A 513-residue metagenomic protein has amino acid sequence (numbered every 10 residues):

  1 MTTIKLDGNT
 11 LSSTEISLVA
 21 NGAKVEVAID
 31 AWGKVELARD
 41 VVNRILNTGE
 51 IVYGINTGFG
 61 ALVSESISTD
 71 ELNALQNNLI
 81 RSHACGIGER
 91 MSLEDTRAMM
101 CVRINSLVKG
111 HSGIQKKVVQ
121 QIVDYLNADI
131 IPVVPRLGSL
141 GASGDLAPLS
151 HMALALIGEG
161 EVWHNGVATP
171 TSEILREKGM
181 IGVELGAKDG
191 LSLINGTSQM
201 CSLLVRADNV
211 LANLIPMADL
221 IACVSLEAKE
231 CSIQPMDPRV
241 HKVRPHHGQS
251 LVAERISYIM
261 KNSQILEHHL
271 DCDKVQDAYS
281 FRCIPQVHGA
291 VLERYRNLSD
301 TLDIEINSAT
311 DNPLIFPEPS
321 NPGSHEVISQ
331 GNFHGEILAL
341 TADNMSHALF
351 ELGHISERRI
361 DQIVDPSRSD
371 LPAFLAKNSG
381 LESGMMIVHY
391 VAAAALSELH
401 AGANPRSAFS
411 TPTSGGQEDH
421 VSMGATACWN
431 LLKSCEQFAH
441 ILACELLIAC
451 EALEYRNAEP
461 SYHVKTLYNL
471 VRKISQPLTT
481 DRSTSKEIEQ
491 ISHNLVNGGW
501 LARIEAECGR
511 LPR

Functional and structural regions predicted by a protein language model:
T2-D30, K34, A38-L46, L72 (+1 more regions): C-terminal auxiliary extensions adjacent to catalytic cores
T2-G49, L79-P135, L226, H241: Glycine-rich, flexible loop motifs
E50, E65, V252-A253: Polyanion/phosphate-binding surface patch
Y53-L75, H83-L107, P135-I157, S172 (+2 more regions): FAD-binding core of FAD-dependent oxidoreductases, characterized by glycine-rich FAD pyrophosphate-binding loops
F59, C85-G86, N105-S106, L126 (+6 more regions): Acidic, glycine-rich active-site loops and adjacent beta-strand->loop/helix elements that engage anionic groups
Q120-N127, A147-S150, L154, P216: A broadly conserved amphipathic alpha-helix scaffold signal in soluble, globular proteins
